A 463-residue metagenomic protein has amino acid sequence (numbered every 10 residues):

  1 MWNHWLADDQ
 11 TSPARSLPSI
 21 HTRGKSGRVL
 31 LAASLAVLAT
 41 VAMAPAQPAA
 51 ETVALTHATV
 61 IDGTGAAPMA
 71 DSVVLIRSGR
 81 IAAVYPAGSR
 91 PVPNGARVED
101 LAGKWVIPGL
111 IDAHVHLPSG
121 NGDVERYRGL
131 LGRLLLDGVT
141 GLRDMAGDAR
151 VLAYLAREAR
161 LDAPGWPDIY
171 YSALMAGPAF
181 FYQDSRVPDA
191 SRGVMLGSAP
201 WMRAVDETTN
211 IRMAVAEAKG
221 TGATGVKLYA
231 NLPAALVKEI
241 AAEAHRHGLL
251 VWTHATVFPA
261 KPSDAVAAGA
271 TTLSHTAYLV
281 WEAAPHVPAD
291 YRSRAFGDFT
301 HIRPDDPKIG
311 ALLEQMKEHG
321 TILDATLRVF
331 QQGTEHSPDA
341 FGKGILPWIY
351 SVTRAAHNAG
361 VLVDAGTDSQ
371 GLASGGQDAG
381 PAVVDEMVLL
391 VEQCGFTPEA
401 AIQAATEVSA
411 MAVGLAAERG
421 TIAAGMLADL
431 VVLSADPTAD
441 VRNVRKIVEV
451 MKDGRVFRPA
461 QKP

Functional and structural regions predicted by a protein language model:
M1-K25: N-terminal secretory signal peptides that target proteins for export/translocation
A32-A42: Bacterial N-terminal signal peptides
A58, V74, G79, G103 (+13 more regions): Divalent metal-coordination and catalytic microenvironments
V60, T64-I107: Histidine-rich, glycine-flanked metal-binding segment
V60-V73, P86-A87, D378, T397-I402 (+2 more regions): Acidic, glycine-enriched loop/beta-strand segments at the rims of small-molecule binding/catalytic pockets
D100-L101, W105-V106, L110-A113, R126-W252 (+2 more regions): Divalent-metal coordination cores built from histidine and acidic residues
N121-V124, K261-A270, A283-A289, V329-A340 (+4 more regions): Histidine/acidic-residue-rich catalytic or RNA/ligand-binding cores of hydrolases and nuclease-related proteins
I345-L433: His/Asp/Glu-enriched, well-ordered alpha-helical/loop segment that forms or immediately abuts the divalent-metal
